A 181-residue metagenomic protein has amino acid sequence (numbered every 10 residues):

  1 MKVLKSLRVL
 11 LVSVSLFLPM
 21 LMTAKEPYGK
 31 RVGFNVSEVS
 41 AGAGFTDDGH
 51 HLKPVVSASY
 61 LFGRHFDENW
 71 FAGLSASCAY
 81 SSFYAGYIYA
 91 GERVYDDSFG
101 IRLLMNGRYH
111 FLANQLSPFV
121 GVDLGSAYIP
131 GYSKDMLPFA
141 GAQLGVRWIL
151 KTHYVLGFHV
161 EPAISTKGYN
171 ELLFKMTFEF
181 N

Functional and structural regions predicted by a protein language model:
M1-R31: Cleavable N-terminal export/targeting peptides
T23-F66, W70-A72, E171-N181: Short glycine/proline- and aromatic-enriched beta-strand/turn motifs that initiate or cap beta-hairpins
Y28, F45-H51, I88-D96, I129-K134 (+1 more regions): Outer-membrane beta-barrel domain signature
G33-N35, L52-V56, D97-L103, L116 (+2 more regions): Residues that define the transmembrane beta-barrel architecture of outer-membrane proteins
S37-A41, L74-A76, M105, P118-L124 (+3 more regions): Membrane-embedded beta-strand positions of outer-membrane beta-barrel proteins
A41-D47, C78-S82, F99, F111 (+3 more regions): Transmembrane beta-strands of outer-membrane beta-barrel pores
E68-A72, N114-S117, W148-L156: Repeated loop/turn-to-beta-strand initiation elements of outer-membrane beta-barrel proteins
A79-G86, L137-N181: Predominantly the C-terminal beta-signal and adjacent terminal strand-loop region of outer-membrane beta-barrel
